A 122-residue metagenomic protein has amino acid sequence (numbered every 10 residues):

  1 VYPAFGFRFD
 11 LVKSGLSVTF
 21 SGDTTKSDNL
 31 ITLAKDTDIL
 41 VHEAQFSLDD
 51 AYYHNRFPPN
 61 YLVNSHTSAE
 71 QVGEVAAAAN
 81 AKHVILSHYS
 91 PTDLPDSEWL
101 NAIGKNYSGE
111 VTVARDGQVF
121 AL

Functional and structural regions predicted by a protein language model:
P3: Beta-rich catalytic cores
G6, S14-T19, T25-G117: Cap/insert and terminal regions of metallo-dependent hydrolase folds
R8-K13, L122: Active-site beta-strand termini and strand-to-loop segments that position acidic
